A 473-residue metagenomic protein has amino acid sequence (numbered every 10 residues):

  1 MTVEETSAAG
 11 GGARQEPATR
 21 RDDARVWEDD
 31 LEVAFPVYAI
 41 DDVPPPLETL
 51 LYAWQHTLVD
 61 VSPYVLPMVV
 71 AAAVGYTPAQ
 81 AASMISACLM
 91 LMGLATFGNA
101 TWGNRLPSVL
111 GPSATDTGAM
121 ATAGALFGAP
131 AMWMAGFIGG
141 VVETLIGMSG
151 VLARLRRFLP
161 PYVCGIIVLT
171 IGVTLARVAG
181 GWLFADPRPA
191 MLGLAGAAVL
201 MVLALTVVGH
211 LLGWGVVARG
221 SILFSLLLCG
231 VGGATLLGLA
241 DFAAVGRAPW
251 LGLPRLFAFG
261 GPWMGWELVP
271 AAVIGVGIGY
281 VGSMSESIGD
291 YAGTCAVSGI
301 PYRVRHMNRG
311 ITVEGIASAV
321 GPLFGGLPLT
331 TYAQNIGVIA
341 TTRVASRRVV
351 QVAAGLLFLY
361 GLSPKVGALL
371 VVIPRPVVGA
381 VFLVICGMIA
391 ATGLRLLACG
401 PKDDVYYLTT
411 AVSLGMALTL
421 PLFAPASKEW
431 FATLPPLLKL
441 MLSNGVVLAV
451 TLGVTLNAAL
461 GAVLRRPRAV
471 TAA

Functional and structural regions predicted by a protein language model:
T2-E5, G10-P107, T115-A125: N-terminal signal-anchor module of multipass membrane proteins
D23-A24, D30-P44, L51, I222-V276 (+2 more regions): Hydrophobic transmembrane alpha-helices of multi-pass solute/ion transporters
L31, P63-P67, A71, V202-G209 (+7 more regions): Juxtamembrane interface elements at the cytosolic ends of transmembrane helices in multi-pass membrane proteins
V37, P44-L47, P67, A71-W102 (+2 more regions): Membrane-embedded helical hairpins/re-entrant loop segments and their flanking transmembrane helices within multi-pass
L47-P63, M191-L203, G220-S221, L236 (+2 more regions): Hydrophobic, membrane-embedded alpha-helices of multi-pass small-molecule transporters
S83, N104-T117, R157-C164, A218-L223 (+3 more regions): Short, non-helical or kinked segments that cap or interrupt transmembrane helices
M120-A125, N335-S346, V350, L356-Y360: Interfacial segments of multi-pass membrane proteins
A125-A240, A354, F358-V470: Membrane-embedded alpha-helical modules
